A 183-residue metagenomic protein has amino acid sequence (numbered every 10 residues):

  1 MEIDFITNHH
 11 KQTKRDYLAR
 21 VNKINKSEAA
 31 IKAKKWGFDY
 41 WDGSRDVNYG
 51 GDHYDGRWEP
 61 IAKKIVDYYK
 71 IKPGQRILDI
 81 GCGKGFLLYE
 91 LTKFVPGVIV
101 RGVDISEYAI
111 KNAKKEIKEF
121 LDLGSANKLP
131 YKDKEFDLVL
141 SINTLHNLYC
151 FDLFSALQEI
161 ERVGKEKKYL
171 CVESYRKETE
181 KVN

Functional and structural regions predicted by a protein language model:
M1-Y69, R76-I80, K84-P130, L148-E159 (+1 more regions): Class I (Rossmann-like) S-adenosyl-L-methionine-dependent methyltransferase catalytic domain, capturing the SAM-binding
L140: A conserved beta-strand element that flanks and buttresses the S-adenosyl-L-methionine
T144: Hydrophobic adenine-recognition pocket in adenosine-nucleotide-binding enzymes
